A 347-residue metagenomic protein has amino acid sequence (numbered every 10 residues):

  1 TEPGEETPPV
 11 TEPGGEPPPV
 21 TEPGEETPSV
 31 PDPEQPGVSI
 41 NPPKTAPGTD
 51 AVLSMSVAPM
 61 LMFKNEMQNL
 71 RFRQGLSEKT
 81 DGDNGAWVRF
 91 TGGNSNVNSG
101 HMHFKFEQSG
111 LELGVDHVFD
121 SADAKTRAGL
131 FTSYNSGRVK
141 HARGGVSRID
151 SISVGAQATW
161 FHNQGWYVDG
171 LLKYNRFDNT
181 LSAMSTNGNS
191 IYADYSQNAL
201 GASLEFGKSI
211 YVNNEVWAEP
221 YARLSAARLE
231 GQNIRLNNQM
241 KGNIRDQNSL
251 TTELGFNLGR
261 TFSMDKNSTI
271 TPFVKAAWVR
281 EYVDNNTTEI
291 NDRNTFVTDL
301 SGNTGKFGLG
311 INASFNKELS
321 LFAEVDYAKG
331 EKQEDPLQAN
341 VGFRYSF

Functional and structural regions predicted by a protein language model:
T1, G100, N285: Short conserved micro-motifs at the rims of enzyme active sites and ligand-binding pockets
T1-M55: Extracellular/surface-exposed low-complexity segments
P33-N213, D326, E331: Outer membrane beta-barrel translocator domains of Type V secretion systems
A86-V88, T126-L130, V154-A156, V168-G170 (+7 more regions): Transmembrane beta-strands of outer-membrane beta-barrel proteins
F104, G137-R148, F177-L200, A227-T252 (+2 more regions): Extracellular/periplasm-exposed beta-strand and loop segments of Gram-negative cell-envelope proteins, dominated by
L111-H117, A156-W160, Y174, A202-K208 (+5 more regions): Residues on the lipid-exposed face of transmembrane beta-strands in outer-membrane beta-barrel proteins
V212, R228, K241-F347: Outer membrane beta-barrel transmembrane domains
